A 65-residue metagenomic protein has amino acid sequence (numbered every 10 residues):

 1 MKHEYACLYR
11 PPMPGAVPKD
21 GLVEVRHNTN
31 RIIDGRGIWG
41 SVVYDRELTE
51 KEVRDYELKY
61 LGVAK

Functional and structural regions predicted by a protein language model:
M1-K2, L61-K65: Short intrinsically disordered terminal tails
L8-L61: Acidic, low-complexity, intrinsically disordered interaction modules
